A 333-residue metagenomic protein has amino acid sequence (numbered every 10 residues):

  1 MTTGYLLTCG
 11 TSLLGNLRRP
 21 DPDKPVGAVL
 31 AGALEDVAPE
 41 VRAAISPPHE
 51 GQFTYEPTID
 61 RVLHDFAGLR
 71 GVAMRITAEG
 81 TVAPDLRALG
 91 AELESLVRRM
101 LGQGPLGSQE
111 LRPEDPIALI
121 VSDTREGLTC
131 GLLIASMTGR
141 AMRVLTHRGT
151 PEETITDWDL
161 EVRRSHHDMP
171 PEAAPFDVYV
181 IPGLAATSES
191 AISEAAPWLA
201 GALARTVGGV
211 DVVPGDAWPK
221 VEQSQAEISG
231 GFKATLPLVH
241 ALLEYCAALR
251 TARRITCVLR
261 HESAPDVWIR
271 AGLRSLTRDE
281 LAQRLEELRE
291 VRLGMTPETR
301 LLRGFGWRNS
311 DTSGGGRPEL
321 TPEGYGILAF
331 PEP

Functional and structural regions predicted by a protein language model:
M1-Q225, P237-P333: Long, low-complexity, Lys/Arg-enriched
K233: Polyanion-engaging groove/track-forming segments
